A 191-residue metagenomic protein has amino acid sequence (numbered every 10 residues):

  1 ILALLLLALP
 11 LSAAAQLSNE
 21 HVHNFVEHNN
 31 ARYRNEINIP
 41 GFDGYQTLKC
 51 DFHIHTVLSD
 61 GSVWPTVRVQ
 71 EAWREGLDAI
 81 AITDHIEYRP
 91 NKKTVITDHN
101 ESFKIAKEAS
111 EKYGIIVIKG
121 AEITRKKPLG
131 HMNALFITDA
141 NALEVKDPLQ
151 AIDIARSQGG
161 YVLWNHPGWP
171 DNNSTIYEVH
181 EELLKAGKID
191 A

Functional and structural regions predicted by a protein language model:
L2-S12: Bacterial N-terminal signal peptides
A14-Q16: Boundary of Sec targeting at the N-terminus
N24: Catalytic core of pol beta-like nucleotidyltransferases
H28-K188: A metal-dependent hydrolase metal-coordination microenvironment
